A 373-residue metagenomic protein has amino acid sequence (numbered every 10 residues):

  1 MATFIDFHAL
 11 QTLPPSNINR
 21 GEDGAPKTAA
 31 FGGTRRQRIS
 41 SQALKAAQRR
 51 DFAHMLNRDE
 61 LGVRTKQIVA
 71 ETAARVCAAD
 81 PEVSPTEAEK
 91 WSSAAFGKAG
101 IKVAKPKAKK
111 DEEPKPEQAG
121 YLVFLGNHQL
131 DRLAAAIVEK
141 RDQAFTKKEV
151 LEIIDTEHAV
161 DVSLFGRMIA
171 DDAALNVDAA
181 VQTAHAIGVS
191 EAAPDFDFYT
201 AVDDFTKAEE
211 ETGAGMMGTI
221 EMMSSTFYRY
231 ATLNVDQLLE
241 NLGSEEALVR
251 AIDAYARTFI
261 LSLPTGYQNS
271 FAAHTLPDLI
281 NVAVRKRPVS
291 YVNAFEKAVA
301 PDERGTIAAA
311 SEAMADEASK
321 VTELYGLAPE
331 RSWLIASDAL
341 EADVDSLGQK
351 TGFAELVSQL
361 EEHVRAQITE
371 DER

Functional and structural regions predicted by a protein language model:
M1-R38, Q42-R373: Basic polyanion-binding and macromolecular-assembly surfaces
